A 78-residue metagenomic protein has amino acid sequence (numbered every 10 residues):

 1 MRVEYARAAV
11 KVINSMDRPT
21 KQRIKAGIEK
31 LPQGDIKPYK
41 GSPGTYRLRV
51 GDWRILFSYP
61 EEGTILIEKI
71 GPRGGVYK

Functional and structural regions predicted by a protein language model:
R2-E4, K11, P19-Q22, V50-W53 (+1 more regions): Enriched for short, Lys/Arg-rich terminal
S15: Extracytoplasmic/periplasm-facing segments of secreted or lipoprotein envelope proteins
A26-L48: A short, surface-exposed loop/turn module that caps and links secondary-structure elements
